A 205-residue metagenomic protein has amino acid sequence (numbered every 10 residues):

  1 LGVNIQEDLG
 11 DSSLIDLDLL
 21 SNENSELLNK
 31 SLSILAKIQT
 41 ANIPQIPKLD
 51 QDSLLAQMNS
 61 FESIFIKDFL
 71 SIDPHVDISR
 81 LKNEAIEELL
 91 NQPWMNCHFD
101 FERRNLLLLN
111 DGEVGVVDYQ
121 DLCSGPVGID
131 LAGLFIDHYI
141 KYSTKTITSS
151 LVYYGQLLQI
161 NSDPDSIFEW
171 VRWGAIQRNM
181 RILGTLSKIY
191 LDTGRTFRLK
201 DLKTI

Functional and structural regions predicted by a protein language model:
L1-L54, S60, I66-I72: ATP-binding pocket architecture of kinase catalytic cores
L27, H98, Q120-C123, V171-I176: Secondary-structure capping and boundary motifs in well-ordered enzyme cores
I38, N83-L131, K141, K145: Active-site acidic catalytic loop and adjacent metal/ATP-binding pocket of ATP-dependent phosphoryl transfer enzymes
I43-S53, Q57-C97, S162-D165: An alpha-helical support segment within catalytic cores of ATP-dependent transferases
D52, E102, K141, I167-G174: Short, solvent-exposed segments of well-ordered alpha helices
N59-F69, V127-N161, I176-G194, I205: Active-site activation/catalytic loop segments of kinase-like enzymes and analogous catalytic loops in related
W170, L199-K203: Short, charged, amphipathic alpha-helical segments
